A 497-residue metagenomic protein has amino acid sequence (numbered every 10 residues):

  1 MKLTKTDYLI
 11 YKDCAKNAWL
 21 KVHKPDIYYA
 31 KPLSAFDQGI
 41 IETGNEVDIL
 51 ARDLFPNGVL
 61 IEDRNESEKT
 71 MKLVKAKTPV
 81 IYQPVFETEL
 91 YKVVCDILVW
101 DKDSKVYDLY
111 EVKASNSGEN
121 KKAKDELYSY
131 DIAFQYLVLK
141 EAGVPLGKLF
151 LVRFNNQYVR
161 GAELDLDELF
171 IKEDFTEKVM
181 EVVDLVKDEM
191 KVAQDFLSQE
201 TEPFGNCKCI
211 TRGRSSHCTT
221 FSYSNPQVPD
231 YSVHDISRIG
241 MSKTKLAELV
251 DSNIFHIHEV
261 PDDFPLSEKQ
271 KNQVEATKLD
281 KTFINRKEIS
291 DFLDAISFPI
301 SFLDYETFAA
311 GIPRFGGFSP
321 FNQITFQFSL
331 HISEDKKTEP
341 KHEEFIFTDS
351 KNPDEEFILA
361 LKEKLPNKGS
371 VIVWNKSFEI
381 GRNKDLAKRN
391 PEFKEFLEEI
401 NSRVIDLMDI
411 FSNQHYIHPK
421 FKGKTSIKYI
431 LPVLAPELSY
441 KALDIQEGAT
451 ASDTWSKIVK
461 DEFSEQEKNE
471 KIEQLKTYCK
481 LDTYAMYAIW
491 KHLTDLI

Functional and structural regions predicted by a protein language model:
M1-K105, T244-N272: Metal-dependent nuclease catalytic cores that hydrolyze phosphodiester bonds in DNA/RNA, characterized by
A51, F86, L109, E288-N367: Conserved RNase H-like, two-metal-ion catalytic cores of nucleic-acid enzymes
T78-P84, T88, K92-D96, D103 (+3 more regions): Conserved DEDDh/DEDDy metal-dependent 3′-5′ exonuclease domain
V112-K122: Short beta-strand-loop-alpha-helix junction that forms the active-site gateway of nucleic-acid-processing nucleases
N120-Y130: Short alpha-helix boundary/capping segments
A162-D230, L249-S252, I430-I497: Acidic, Mg2+-coordinating catalytic module of metal-dependent nucleases/exonucleases that use a two-metal-ion mechanism
G205-S215, T219-E259, F347-F357, L361 (+2 more regions): Helix-loop elements that line ligand-binding/catalytic pockets
D235, I239-I300: N-terminal accessory regions of nucleic-acid-interacting proteins
